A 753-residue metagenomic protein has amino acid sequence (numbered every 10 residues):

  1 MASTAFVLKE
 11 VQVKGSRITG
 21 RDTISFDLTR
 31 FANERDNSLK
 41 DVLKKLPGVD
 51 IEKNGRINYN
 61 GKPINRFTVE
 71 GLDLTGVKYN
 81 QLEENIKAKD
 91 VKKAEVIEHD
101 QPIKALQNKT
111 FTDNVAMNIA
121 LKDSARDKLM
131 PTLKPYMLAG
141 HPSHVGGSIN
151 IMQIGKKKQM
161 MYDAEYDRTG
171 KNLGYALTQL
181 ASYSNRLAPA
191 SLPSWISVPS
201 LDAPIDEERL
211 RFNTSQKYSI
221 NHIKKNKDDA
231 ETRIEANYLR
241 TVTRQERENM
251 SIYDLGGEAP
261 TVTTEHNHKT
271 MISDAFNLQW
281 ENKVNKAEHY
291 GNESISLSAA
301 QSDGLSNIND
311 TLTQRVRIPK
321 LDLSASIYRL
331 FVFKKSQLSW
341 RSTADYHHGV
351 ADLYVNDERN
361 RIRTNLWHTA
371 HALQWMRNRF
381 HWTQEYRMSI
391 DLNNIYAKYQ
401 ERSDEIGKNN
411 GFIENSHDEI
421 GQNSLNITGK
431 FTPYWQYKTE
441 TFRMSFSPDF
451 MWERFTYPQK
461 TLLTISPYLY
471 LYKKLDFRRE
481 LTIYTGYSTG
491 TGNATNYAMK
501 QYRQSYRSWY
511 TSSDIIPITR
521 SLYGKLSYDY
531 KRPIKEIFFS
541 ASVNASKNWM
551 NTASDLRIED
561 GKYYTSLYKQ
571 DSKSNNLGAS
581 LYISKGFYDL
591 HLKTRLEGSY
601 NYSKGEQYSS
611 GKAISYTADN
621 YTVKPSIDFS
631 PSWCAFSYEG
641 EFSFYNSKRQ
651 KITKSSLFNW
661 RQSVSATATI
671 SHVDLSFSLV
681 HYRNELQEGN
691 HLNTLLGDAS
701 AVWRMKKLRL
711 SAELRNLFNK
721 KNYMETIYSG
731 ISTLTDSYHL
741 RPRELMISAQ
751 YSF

Functional and structural regions predicted by a protein language model:
A5-E10, K14-S302, Q314-T343, Q374-T383 (+10 more regions): Membrane-proximal, glycine/serine-rich, low-complexity loop/turn segments characteristic of large bacterial
Q107-K109, L173-Q179, R244-T261, S302-L312 (+10 more regions): Outer-membrane beta-barrel translocator domains and adjoining extracellular loop/strand segments of Gram-negative
L129-G140, M160-A164, F446-T456, T511-I516 (+4 more regions): Transmembrane beta-strand segments that form the barrel wall of outer-membrane beta-barrel proteins
H141, L210-F212, H266-D274, T311-L321 (+9 more regions): Replace "Gram-negative outer membrane beta-barrel proteins" with "bacterial and organellar outer membrane beta-barrel
I223-T241, T270-P458, T464-P467, K473-R478 (+3 more regions): Face-selective signature of the C-terminal outer-membrane beta-barrel domain
K398, R402-F412, Y506, S512-K525 (+8 more regions): Outer membrane beta-barrel transmembrane domains
T622-F644, Q650, K654-F753: Conserved C-terminal beta-signal and adjacent last beta-strands/turns of outer-membrane beta-barrel proteins
